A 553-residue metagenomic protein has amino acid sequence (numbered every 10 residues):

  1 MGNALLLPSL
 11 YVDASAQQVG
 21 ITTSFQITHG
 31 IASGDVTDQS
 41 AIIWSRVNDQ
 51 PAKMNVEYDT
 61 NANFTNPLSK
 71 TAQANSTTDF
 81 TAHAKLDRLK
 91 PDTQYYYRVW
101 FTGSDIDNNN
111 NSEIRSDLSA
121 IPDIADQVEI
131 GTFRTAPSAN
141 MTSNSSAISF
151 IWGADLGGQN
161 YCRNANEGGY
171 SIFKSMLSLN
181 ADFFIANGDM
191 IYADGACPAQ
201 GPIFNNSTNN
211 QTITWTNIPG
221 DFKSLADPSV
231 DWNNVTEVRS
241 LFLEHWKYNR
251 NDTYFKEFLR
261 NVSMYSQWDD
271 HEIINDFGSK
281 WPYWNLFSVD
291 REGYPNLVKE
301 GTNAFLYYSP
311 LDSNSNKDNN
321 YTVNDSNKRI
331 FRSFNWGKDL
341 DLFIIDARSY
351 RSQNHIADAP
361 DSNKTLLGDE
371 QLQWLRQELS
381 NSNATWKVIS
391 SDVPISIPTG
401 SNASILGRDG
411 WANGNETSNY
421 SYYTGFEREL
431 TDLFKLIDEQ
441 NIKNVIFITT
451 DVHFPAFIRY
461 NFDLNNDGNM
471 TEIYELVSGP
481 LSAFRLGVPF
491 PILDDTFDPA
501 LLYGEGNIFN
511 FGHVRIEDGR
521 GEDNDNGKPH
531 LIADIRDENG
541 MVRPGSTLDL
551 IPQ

Functional and structural regions predicted by a protein language model:
M1-S9: Bacterial N-terminal signal peptides
Q17-Q553: Metal-dependent phosphoester/phosphodiester hydrolase catalytic core
